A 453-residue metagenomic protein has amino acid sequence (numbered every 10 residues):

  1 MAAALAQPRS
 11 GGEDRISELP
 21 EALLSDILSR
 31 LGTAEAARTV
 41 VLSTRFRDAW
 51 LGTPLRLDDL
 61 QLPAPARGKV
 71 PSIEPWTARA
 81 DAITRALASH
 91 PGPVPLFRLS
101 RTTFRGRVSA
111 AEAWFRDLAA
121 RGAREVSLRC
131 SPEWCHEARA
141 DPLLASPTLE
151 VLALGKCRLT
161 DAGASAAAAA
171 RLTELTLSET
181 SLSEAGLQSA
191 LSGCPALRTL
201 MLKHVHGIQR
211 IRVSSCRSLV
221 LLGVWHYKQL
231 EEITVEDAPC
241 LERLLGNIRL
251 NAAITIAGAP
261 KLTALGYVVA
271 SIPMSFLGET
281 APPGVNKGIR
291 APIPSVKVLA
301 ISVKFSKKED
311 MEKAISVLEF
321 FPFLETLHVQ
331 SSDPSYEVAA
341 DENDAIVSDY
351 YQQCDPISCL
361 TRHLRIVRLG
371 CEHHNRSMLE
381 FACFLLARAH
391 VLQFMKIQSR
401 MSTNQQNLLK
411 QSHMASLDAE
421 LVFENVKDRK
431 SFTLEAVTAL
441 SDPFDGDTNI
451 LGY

Functional and structural regions predicted by a protein language model:
M1-P8, S275-P283, V298-A300, E325-H328 (+3 more regions): C-terminal capping region of solenoid repeat domains
A2-H206, R212-C216: Leucine-rich repeat
A22, W50-T53, S89-V94, D117-E125 (+12 more regions): Leucine-rich repeat
R30, L62-I83, T103-A111, P132-R139 (+9 more regions): Leucine-rich repeat
R45, P142, S165-A168, L187-A190 (+6 more regions): C-terminal per-repeat helix/turn "cap" of leucine-rich repeat
L55-D58, P95-S100, R124-R129, E150-G155 (+10 more regions): Conserved hydrophobic beta-strand positions in leucine-rich repeat
E125, L159-T160, L182-S183, K203 (+7 more regions): Extracellular beta-strand scaffolds
A252-K308, F320-F323: Extended repeat-based solenoid scaffolds, especially LRR ectodomains and other repeat-derived architectures
